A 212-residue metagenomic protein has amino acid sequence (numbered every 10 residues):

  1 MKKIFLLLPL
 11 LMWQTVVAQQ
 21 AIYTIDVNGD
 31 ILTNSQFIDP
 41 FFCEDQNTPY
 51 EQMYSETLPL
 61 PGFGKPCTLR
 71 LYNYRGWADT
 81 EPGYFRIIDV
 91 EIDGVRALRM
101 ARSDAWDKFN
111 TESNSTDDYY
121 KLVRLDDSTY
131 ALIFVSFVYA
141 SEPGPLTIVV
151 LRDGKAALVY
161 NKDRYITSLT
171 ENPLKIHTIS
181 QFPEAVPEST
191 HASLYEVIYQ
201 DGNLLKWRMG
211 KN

Functional and structural regions predicted by a protein language model:
K3-W13, A18: Sec-dependent N-terminal signal peptides
A18-G62, R75-W77, G144-N212: Acidic, small-residue rich beta-repeat scaffolds with periodic aromatic anchors
I31-C43, L98-E112: Surface-exposed loop and turn segments in beta-propeller and other repeat-based domains that flank or scaffold
Q52-S55, E112-K121: Signature of short aromatic-glycine-proline-rich micro-motifs recurring in repeat-based ectodomains
K65-E81, S128-F137, P173-E184: Short beta-strand elements that form the blades of beta-propeller/WD-repeat-like and other beta-sheet-rich scaffold
G83-V95: Beta-propeller domains
T116-R124, Y165-L169: Conserved beta-propeller blade repeats
K121-N161: Long, charged/polar, surface-exposed segments that mediate recognition or autoinhibition
